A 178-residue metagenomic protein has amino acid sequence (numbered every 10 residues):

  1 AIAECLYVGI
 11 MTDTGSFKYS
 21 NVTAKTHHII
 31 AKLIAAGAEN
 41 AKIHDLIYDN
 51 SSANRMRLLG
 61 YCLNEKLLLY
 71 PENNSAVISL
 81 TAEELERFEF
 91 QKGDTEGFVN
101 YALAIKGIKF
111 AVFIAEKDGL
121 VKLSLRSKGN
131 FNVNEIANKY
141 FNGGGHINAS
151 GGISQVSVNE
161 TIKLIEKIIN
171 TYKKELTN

Functional and structural regions predicted by a protein language model:
A1-L6: Alpha-helical scaffolds flanking conserved acidic
Y7, T12-Y140, G145-T177: Hydrophobic helix-and-loop "lid/oligomerization" segment in the mid-to-C-terminal part of catalytic domains
